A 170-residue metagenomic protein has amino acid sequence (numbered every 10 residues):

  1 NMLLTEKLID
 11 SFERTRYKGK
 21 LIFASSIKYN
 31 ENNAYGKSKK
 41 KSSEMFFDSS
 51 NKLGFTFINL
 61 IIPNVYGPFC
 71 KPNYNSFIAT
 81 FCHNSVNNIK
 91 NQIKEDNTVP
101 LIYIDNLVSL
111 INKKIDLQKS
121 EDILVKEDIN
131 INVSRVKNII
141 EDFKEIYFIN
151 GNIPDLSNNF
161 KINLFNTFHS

Functional and structural regions predicted by a protein language model:
N1-L21, K37-F47: NAD(P)-cofactor binding segment of oxidoreductase domains
M2, N32-S43, K71-N75, L101: Short-chain dehydrogenase/reductase
L21-I27, L60-I62: SDR active-site strand-loop-helix element
I27-A34, V65-F69: Conserved catalytic-site region of short-chain dehydrogenase/reductase
F47-F69, H83-P100: Conserved beta-loop-beta element that borders a ligand/cofactor-binding pocket
G67, I93-I102, I123-I131, E141: Glycine-rich Rossmann NAD(P)(H)-binding loop
P72-T80, N97-I115, N132: Substrate-positioning beta->alpha
L110-S170: Mid/C-terminal beta-alpha module of Rossmann-like enzyme folds, strongest in SDR-family dehydrogenases/epimerases
